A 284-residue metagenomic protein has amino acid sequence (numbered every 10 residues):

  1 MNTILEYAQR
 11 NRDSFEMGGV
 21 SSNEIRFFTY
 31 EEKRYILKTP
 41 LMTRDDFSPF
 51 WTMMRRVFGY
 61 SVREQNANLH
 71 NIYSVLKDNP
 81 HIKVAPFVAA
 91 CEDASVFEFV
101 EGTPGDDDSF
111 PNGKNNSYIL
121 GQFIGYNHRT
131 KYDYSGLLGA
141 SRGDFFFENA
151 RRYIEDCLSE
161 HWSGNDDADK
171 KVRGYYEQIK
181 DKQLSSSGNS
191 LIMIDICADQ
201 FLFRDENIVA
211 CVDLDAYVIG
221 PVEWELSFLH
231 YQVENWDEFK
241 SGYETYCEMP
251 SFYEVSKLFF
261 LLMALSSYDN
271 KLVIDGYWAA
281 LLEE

Functional and structural regions predicted by a protein language model:
M1-R12, T130-M193, A280-E284: An alpha-helical support segment within catalytic cores of ATP-dependent transferases
Q9-E32, P40: ATP-binding glycine-rich phosphate-binding loop
S21-E24, K83, Q183-N189: A short helix-loop-beta-strand connector motif used in the catalytic cores of GNAT acetyltransferases and, in some
T29-G139: ATP-binding pocket architecture of kinase catalytic cores
T29-Y35, L202-V209: Active-site beta-strand-loop-beta-strand hairpin of nuclease catalytic cores that positions key catalytic residues
S190-L191, C197, R204-E254: Active-site Asp-x-Gly
T245, S266-E284: ATP/Mg2+ or Mg2+-diphosphate-binding catalytic cores that bind nucleotide phosphates or diphosphates via glycine-rich
K257-S266: Hydrophobic alpha-helical segments that form the core of small-molecule binding pockets and/or dimer interfaces
